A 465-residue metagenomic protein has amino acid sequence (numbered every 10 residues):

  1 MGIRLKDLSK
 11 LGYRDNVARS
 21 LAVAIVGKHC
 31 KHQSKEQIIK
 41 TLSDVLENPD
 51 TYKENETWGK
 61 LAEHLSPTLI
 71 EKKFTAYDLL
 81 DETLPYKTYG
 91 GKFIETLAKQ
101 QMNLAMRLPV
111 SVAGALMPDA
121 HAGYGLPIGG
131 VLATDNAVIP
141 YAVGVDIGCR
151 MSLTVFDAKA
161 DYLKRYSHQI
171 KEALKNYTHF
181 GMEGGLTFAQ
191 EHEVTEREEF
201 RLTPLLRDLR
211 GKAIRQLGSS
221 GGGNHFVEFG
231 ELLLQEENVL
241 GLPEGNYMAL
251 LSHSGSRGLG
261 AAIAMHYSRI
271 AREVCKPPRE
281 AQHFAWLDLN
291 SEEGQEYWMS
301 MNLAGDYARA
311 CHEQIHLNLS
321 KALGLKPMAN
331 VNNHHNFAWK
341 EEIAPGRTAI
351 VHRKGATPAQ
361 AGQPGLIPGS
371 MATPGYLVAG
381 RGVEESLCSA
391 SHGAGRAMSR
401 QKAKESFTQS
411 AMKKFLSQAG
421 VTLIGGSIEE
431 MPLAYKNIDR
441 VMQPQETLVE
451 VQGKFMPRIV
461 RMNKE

Functional and structural regions predicted by a protein language model:
M1-L65: Charged substrate- and nucleic-acid-binding regions of tRNA-handling and nucleotidyl-transfer enzymes, centered on
S9-R14, H29-C30, Y89-F93, L303 (+1 more regions): A short N-terminal beta->alpha junction/helix N-cap motif
S20-V23, Q37-L42, T57-W58, G185-Q190 (+2 more regions): Short coil/turn segments at secondary-structure boundaries
D50-L84, G90: Low-complexity, highly charged intrinsically disordered N-terminal segments that act as targeting/localization
W58-L65, D119-A120, G184-E196, V460-M462: Short, glycine/charge-rich beta-strand/loop segments that flank catalytic centers and engage negatively charged groups
K73-L153, A160: Generic N-terminal targeting/processing segments that precede catalytic cores or assembly contacts
L84, I94-L97, P109-A113, Y124-I128 (+4 more regions): Domain-length cofactor-binding catalytic modules of enzymes
